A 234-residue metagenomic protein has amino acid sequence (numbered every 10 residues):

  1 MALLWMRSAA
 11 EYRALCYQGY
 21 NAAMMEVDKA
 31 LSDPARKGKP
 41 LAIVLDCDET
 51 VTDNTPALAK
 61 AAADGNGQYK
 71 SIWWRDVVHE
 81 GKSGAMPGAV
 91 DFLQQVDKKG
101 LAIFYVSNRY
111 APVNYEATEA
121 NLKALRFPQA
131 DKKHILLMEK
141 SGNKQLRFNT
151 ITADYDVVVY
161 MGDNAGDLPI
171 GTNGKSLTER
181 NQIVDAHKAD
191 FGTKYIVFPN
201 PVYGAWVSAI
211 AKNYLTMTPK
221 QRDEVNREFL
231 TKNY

Functional and structural regions predicted by a protein language model:
M1-L45, A211-Y234: Non-catalytic pre-domain segments flanking phosphatase-related domains
W5-C16, R75-S83, F104-Y110, L136-M138: Second-shell loop/turn segments in exported
C16-G19, A23, A85-F92, N114 (+2 more regions): Stable alpha-helical elements in mature extracytoplasmic
E26-D33, L58, F92-A102, N121-P128 (+2 more regions): Structured segments of extracytoplasmic/periplasmic soluble domains in secreted or envelope-associated proteins
D33-K37, V51-S83: Active-site neighborhood of HAD-like aspartate-dependent phosphohydrolases
A42-D46, T52-D53, A102-S107, H134-L136 (+2 more regions): Structural recognition of the beta-strand scaffold that forms the well-ordered cores of secreted hydrolase catalytic
E49, A89-L122: Substrate-recognition element of Asp-dependent hydrolases with the DxDx(T/V) motif
Y115-Y234: C-terminal cap/substrate-recognition subdomain and adjoining C-terminal extension of metal-dependent phosphatase-like
